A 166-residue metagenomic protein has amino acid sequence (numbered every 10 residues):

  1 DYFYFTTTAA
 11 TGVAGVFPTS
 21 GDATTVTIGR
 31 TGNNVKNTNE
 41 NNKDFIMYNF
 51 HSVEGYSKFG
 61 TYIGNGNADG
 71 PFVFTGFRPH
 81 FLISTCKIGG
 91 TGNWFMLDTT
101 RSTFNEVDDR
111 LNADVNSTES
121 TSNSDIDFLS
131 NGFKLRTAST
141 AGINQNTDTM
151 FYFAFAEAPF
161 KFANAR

Functional and structural regions predicted by a protein language model:
D1-R166: Surface-exposed molecular-recognition determinants
